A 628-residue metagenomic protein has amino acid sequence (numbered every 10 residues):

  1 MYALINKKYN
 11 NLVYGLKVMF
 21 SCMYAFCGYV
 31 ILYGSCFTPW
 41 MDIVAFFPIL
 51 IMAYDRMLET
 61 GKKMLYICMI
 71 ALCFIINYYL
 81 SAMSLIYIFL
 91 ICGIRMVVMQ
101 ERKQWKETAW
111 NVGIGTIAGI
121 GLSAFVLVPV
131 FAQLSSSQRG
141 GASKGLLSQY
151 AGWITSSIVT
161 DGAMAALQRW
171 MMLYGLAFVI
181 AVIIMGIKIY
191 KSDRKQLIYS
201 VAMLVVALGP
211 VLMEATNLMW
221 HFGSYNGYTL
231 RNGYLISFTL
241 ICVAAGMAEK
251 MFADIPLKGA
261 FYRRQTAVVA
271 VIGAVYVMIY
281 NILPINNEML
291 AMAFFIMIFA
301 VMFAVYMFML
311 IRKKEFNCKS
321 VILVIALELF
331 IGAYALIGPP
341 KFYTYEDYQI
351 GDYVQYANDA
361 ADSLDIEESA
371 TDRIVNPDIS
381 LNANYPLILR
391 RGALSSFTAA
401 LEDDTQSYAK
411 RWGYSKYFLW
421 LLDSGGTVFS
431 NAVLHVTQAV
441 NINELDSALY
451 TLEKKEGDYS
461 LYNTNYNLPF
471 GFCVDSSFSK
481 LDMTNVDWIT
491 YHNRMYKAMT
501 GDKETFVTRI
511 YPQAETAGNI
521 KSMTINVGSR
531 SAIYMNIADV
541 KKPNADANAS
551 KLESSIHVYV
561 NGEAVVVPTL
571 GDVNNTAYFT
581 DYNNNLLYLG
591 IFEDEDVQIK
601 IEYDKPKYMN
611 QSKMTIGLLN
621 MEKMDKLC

Functional and structural regions predicted by a protein language model:
M1-I31, V179-V211, A383-Y385, R391-A393: Carboxylate/His-rich catalytic cores and anion/metal-binding grooves
M1-I5, F46-L58, I86-I94, V179-M185 (+3 more regions): Transmembrane alpha-helical segments
M1-K7, V13-V98, N111-F131, S136 (+1 more regions): Membrane-embedded helix bundles of polyisoprenyl
K8-G15, E101-G113, R194-L197, G259: Membrane-interfacial loop-to-helix junctions in multi-pass inner-membrane proteins
D42, A82-I91, A142-Q149, L336-K341 (+1 more regions): Aromatic- and carboxylate-enriched substrate-binding clefts and catalytic-loop regions of carbohydrate-active enzymes
G61, L80, I198-N217, G223-Y356 (+1 more regions): Contiguous transmembrane helix-bundle modules in multi-pass membrane proteins
T108-Y199, G209-Y234, I282-M289: Periplasmic/ER-lumenal interhelical loops and adjacent helix-loop junctions in multi-pass membrane proteins
M289, C318-C628: Soluble catalytic regions of membrane-associated enzymes that act on cell-envelope and secretory-pathway components
